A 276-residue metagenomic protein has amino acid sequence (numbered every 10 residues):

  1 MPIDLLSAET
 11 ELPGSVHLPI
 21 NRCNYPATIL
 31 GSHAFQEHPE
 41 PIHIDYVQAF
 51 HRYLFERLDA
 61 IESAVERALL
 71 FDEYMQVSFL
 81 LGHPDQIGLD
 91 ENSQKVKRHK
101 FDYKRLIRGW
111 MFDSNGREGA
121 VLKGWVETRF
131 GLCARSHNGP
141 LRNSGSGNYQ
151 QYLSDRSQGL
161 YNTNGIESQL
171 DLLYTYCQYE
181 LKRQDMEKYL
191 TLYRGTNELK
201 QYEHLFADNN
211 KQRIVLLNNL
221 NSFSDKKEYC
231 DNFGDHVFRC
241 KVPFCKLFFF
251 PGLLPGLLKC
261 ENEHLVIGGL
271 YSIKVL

Functional and structural regions predicted by a protein language model:
M1-V96: Intrinsically disordered, low-complexity, charge-biased terminal/linker regions in eukaryotic proteins
I3-L5, L18-I20, A27-L30, I44 (+5 more regions): Hydrophobic transmembrane signal anchors and adjacent membrane-proximal interface regions, especially in viral
S15-L18, F35, P39, N162 (+2 more regions): Generic alpha-helical structural element
H17, A34, N162, E198 (+3 more regions): Polar low-complexity intrinsically disordered regions enriched in Ser/Thr and small residues
D59-S63, G116, P243: Helix N-terminus capping/helix-initiation residues
R67, M75-N221: ADP-ribose/NAD+-binding catalytic cleft of ART/PARP-like enzymes
N210-L276: ADP-ribosyltransferase catalytic core
